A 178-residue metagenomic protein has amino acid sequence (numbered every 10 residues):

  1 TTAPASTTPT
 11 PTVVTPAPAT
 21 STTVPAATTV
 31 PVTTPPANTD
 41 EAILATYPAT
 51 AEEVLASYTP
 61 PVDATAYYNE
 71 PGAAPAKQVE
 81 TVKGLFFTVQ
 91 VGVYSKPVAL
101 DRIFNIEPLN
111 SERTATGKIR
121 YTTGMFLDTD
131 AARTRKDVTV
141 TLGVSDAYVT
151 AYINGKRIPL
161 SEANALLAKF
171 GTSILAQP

Functional and structural regions predicted by a protein language model:
T1-F87, R102, E162-P178: Long, low-complexity, acidic/serine-threonine-proline-glutamine-glycine-rich intrinsically disordered tracts that serve
A49, P60-N69, A73, E80-G84 (+1 more regions): Extracytoplasmic
